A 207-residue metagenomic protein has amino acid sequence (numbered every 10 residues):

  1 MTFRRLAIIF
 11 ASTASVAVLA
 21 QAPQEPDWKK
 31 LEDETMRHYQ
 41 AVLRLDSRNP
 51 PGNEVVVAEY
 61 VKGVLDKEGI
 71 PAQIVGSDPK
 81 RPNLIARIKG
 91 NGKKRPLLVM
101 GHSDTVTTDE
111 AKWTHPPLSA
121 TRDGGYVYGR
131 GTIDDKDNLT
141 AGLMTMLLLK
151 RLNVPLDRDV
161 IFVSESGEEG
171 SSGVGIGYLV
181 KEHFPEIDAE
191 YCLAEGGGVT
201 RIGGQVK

Functional and structural regions predicted by a protein language model:
M1-F3: N-terminal secretory signal peptides that target proteins for export/translocation
R5-L6, A22: Positively charged, low-complexity intrinsically disordered regions
A7-A17: Bacterial N-terminal signal peptides
A11-T13, W113, P155, E186: A generic structural signal for short, non-catalytic loop/turn and secondary-structure boundary residues
A17-V18, Y39, R44, L139 (+1 more regions): A generic alpha-helix preference that emphasizes hydrophobic side chains
A22-T132, L149-R158: Acidic/His- and Gly-rich active-site-bordering loop/insert found across diverse amide/peptide-bond hydrolases
Y126-V127, I133-K207: Acidic/histidine-rich catalytic neighborhood of metal-dependent amide-processing enzymes
